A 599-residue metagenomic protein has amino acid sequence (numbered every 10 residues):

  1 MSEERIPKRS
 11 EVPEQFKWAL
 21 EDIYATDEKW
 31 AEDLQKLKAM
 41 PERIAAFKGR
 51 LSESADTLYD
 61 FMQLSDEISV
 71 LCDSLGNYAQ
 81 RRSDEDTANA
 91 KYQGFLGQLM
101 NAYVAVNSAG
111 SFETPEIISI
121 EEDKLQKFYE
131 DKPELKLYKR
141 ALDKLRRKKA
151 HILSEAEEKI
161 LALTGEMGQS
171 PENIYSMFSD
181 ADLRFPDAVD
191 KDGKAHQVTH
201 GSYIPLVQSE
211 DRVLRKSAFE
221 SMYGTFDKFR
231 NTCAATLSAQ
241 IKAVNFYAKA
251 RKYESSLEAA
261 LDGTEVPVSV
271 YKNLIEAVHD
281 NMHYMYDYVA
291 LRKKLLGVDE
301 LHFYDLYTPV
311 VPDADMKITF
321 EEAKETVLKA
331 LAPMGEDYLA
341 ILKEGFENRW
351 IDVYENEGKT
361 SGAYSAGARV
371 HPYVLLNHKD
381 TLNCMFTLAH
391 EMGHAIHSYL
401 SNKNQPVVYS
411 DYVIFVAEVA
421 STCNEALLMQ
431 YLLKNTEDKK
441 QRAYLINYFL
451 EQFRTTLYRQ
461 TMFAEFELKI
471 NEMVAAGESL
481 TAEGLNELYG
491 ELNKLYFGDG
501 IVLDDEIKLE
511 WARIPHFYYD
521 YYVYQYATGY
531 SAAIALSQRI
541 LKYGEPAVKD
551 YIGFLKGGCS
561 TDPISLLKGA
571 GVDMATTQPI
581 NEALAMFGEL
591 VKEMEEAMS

Functional and structural regions predicted by a protein language model:
M1-D313: A well-structured
S10-E14, A25, I117-I120, R140-R147 (+8 more regions): C-terminal, non-catalytic "cap/extension" segments appended to globular domains
K252, K379-Y399, S421, A426 (+2 more regions): Active-site recognition of the HExxH zinc-binding catalytic motif
L295-P333, L339, Y373-V374, H397 (+4 more regions): Long, K/E/R/D-enriched contiguous segments that form extended
M316-I318, I351-V370: Catalytic zinc-binding patch centered on the HExxH motif and its immediate surroundings that defines zinc-dependent
M316-I318, V370-A389: Short pre-active-site segment immediately N-terminal to the catalytic Zn-binding motif
K329-A340, A366, H394, S398-P406 (+1 more regions): Conserved helix-loop functional segments at active or binding sites
Y412-Q441, F449-E451, T455, G529: Post-HExxH zinc-binding segment in Zn-dependent metallohydrolases
